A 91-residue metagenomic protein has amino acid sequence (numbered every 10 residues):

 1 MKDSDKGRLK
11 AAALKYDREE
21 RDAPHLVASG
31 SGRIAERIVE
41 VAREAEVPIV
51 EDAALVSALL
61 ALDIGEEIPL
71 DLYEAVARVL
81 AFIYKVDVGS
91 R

Functional and structural regions predicted by a protein language model:
M1-R91: Divalent-cation
